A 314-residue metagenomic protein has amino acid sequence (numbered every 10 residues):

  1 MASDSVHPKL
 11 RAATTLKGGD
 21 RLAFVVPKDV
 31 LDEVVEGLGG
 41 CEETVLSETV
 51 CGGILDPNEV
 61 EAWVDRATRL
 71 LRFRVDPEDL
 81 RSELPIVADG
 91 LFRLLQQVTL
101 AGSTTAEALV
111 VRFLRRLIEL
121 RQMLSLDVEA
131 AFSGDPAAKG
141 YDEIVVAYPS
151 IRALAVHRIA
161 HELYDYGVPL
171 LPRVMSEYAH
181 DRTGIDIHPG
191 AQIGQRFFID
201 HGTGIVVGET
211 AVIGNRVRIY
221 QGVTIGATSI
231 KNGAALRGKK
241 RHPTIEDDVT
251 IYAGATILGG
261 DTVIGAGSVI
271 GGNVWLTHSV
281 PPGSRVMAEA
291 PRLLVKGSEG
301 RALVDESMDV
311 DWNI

Functional and structural regions predicted by a protein language model:
A2-E177, R301-I314: Terminal amphipathic alpha-helical/low-complexity segments used for targeting or macromolecular assembly
E61, L236-K240, L258: Short, well-ordered coil↔helix boundary/capping segments
K139-Y141, R158, H180-R182, D200 (+1 more regions): Residue-level signal for pocket-adjacent positions within structured domains
G167-L170, K240-T244: Short, positively charged
M175-I187, I230-A235: Short gly/ser/thr-rich secondary-structure transition/capping motifs
T183, H188-P189, G194-Q195, D200-E209 (+11 more regions): Left-handed beta-helix
Q221-A234, G238, N273, L294 (+2 more regions): Catalytic core segments in nucleotide and nucleic-acid processing enzymes
